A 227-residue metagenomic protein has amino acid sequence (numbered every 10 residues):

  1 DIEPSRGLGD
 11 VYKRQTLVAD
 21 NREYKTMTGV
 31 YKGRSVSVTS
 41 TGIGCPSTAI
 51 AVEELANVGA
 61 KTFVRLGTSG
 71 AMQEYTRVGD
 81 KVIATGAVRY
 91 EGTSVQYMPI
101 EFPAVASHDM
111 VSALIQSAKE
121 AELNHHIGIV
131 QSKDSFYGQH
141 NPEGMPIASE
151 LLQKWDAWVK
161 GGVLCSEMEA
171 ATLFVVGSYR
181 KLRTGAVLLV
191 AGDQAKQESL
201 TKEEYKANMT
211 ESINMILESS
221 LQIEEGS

Functional and structural regions predicted by a protein language model:
D1-L8, Y12: Single conserved hydrophobic/aromatic residue that forms the stacking wall/gate of nucleotide- or nucleobase-binding
A19-S227: Glycine-rich phosphate- or other oxyanion-binding loops that anchor nucleotides, phosphorylated ligands
